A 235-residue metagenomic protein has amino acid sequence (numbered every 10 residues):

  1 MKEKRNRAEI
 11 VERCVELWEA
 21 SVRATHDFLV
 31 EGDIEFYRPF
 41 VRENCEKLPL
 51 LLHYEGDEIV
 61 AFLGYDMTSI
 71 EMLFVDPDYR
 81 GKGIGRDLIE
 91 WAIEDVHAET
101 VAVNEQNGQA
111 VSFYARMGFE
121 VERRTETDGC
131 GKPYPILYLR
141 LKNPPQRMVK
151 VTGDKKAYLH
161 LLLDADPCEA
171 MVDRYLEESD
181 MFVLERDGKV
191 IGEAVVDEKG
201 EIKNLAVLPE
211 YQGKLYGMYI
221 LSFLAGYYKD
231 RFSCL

Functional and structural regions predicted by a protein language model:
M1-E16, P145-Y158: A short beta-loop-alpha structural element at the N-terminal edge of CoA-dependent acyl/N-acetyltransferase catalytic
E3, I70, I136, M148 (+1 more regions): Hydrophobic residues on conserved beta-strands that form the core of alpha/beta folds
E16-R42, K150-E178: Conserved GNAT-fold acetyl-CoA-binding loop/helix
L52, E58-F74, V183, K189-A206: Conserved beta-strand in the GNAT
S69-R80, V103-N104, L205-Q212: A short, internal acetyl-CoA/4′-phosphopantetheine-binding micro-motif in the GNAT/acyltransferase core
G81-E94, S112, R116, G213-Y227: Conserved acetyl-CoA-binding loop-helix of GNAT-fold acetyltransferases
E94-Q106, Y228-L235: Conserved GNAT acetyl-CoA-binding A-motif
T100, N104-V111, R116-M117, R123-R147 (+2 more regions): C-terminal "cap" of GNAT-fold acetyltransferases
